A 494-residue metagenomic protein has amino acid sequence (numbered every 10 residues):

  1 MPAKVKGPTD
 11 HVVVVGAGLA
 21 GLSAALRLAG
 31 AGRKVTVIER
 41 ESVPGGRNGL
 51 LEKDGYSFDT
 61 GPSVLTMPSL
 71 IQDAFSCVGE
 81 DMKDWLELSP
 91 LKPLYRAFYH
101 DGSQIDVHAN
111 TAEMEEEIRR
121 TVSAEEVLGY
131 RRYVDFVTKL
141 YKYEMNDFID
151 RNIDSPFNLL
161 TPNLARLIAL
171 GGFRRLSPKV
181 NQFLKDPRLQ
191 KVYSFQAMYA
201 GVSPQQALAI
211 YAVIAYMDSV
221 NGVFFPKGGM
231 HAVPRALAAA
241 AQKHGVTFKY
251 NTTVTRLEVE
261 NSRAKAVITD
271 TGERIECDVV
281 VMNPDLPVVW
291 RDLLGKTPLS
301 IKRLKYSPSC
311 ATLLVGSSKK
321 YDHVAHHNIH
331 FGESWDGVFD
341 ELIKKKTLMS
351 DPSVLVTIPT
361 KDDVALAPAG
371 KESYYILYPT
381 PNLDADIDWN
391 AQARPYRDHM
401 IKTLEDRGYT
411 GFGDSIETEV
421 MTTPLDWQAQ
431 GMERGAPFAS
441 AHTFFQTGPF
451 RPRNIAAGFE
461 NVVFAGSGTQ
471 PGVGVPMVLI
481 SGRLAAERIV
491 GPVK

Functional and structural regions predicted by a protein language model:
M1-V12, G30-A31, F444-F450, K494: Extreme N-terminal leader/targeting segments of oxidoreductases
V5-K142: N-terminal glycine-rich phosphate/pyrophosphate-binding loop and immediately adjacent elements
H100-Q206: Rossmann-like flavin
L167-L176, D218-A239, D388-Y396: Short beta-strand to alpha-helix junction loop
D186-A200, M349-T357, T410-P471: A glycine-rich dinucleotide-binding beta-alpha-beta segment and adjacent secondary-structure elements that constitute
V213-A264: Helical element adjacent to the flavin cofactor pocket in flavoenzyme catalytic cores
T253-P368: Mid-domain catalytic core of redox enzymes that form a hydrophobic substrate pocket/lid adjacent to a catalytic redox
S318-Q428: C-terminal segments that line or cap access tunnels to active or ligand-binding sites in enzymes and enzyme-associated
